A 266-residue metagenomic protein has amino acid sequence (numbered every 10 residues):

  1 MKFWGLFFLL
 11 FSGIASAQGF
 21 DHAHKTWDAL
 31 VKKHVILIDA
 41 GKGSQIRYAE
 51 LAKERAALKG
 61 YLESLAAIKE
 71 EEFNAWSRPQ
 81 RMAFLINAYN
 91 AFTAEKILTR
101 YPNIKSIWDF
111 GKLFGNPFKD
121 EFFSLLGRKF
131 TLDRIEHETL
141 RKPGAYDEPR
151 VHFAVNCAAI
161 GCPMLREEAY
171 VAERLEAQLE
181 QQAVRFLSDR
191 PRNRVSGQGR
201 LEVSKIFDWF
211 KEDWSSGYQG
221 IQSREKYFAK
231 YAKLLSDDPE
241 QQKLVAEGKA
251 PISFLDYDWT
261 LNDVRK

Functional and structural regions predicted by a protein language model:
M1-W4: Positively charged n-region of N-terminal signal peptides that target proteins for export
F8-A17: Hydrophobic h-region of N-terminal signal peptides that target proteins for export in Gram-negative bacteria
Q18-I86, N90-K266: Interaction/scaffold regions that mediate signaling and macromolecular assembly across diverse proteins
